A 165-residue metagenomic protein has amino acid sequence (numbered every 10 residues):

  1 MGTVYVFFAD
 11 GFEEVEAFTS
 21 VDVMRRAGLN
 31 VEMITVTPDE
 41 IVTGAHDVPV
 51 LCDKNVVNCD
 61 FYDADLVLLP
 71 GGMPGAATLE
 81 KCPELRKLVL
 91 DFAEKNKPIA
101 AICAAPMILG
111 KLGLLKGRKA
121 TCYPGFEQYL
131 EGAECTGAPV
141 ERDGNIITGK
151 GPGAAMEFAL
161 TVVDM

Functional and structural regions predicted by a protein language model:
T3-V6, F12, R26-T35, D53-N55 (+1 more regions): Active-site-adjacent pocket-lining segments in enzyme domains
F12-E16, I41: Short N-terminal binding/cap micro-motifs at the start of the first secondary-structure element
T19-R26: Short, solvent-exposed amphipathic alpha-helices that sit in or adjacent to ligand/effector-binding or catalytic
I34-D53: N-terminal beta-loop-helix "entrance" segment that forms/cooperates in small-molecule cofactor or anionic ligand
